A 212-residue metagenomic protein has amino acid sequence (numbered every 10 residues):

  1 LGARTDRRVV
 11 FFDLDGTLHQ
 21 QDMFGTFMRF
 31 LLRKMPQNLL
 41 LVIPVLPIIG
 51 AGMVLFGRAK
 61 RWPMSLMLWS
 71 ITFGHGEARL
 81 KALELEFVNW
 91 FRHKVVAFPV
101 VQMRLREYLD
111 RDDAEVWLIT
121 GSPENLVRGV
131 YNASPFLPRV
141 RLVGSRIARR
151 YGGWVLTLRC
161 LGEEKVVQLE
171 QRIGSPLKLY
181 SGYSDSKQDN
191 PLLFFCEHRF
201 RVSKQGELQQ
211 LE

Functional and structural regions predicted by a protein language model:
L1, T5-R7, A78, A82-L85 (+1 more regions): C-terminal cap/substrate-recognition subdomain and adjoining C-terminal extension of metal-dependent phosphatase-like
L1-F56: Active-site neighborhood of HAD-like aspartate-dependent phosphohydrolases
Q21-F24, R61, S65, E77: Alpha-helix initiation and N-capping motif
T26-F27, S65-M67, L83: A general alpha-helix detector
K34, S70-G74, W90: Generic N-terminal helix/loop capping motif
L40-L46, W62-W69: Short alpha-helical "patches" and their helix-cap loops
A51-L55, P63-G74: Helix-loop "lid/cap" segments that line or gate small-molecule binding pockets
